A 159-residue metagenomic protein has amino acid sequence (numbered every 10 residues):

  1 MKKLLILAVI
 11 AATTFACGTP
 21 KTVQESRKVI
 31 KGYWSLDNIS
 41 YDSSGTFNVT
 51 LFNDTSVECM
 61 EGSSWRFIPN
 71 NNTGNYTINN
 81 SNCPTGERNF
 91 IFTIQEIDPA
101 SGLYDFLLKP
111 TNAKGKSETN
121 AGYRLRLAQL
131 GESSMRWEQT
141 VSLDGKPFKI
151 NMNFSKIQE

Functional and structural regions predicted by a protein language model:
M1-L4: Positively charged n-region of N-terminal signal peptides that target proteins for export
I6-V9: Sec-dependent N-terminal signal peptides
T13-A16: C-terminal motif of bacterial Sec signal peptides marking the signal peptidase cleavage site
G18-S35: N-terminal helix-cap/turn-to-beta initiation motif at the start of protein domains
T19, F90-E96, S134-E159: Edge beta-strand at a domain terminus
S40-D42, G62-L130: Contiguous, well-ordered beta-strand patches that form the walls/edges of small beta-barrel/beta-sandwich domains
Y41-T55: Flexible, solvent-exposed loop segments that connect beta-strands
D54-V57, G115: Extracellular beta-rich ligand/substrate-recognition surface
